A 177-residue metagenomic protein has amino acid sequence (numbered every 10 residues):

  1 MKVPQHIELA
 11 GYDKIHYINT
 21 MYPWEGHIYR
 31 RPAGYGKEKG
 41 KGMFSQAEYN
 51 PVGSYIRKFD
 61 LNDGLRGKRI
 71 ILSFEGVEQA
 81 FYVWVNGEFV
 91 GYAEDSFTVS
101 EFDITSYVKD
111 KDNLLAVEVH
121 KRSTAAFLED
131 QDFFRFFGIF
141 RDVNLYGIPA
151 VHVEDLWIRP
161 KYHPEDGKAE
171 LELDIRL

Functional and structural regions predicted by a protein language model:
M1, G40, S45-D155: Accessory beta-strand-rich segments of carbohydrate-active enzymes
M1-G34, L114-E118, R122, L145: Accessory carbohydrate-binding/adhesion or oligomerization-edge regions at the termini of glycan-active proteins
G11-K14, M21, E25, K37-K41 (+2 more regions): N-terminal accessory segment at the very beginning of proteins
H27-A47: Surface-exposed, low-complexity/disordered Ser/Thr/Gly/Pro/Asn-rich loops and linkers
L61, I175-L177: Asparagine-centered strand-capping/turn motif at beta-strand->loop junctions
L156-K161: Short, solvent-exposed loop/edge segments of extracellular or virion-exposed proteins
Y162-I175: Contiguous beta-strand segments within globular domains
